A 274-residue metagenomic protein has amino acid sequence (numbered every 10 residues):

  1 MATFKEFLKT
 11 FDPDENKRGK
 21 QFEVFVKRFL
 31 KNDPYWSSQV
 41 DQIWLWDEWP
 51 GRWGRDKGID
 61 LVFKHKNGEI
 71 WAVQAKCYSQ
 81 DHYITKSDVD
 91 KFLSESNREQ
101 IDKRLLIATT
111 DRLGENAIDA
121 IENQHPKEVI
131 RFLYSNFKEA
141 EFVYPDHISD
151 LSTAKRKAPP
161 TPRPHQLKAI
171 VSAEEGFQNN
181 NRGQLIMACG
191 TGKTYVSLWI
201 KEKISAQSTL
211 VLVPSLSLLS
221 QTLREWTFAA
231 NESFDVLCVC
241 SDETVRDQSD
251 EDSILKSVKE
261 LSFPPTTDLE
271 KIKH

Functional and structural regions predicted by a protein language model:
M1-K17, S37-R52, N97, T110-H274: SF2 helicase/translocase NTPase motor core, specifically the RecA-like lobe 1 inter-motif segment between Walker
Q21-Q100, G114-I118: Catalytic centers of nucleases
R104-I107: Extracellular/luminal Protease-associated
